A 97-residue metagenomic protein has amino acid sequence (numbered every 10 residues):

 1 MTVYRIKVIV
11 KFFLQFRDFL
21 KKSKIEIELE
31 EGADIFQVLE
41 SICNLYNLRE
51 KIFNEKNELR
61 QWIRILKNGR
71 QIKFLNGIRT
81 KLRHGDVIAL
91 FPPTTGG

Functional and structural regions predicted by a protein language model:
M1-G96: Ubiquitin-like/PB1-type beta-grasp interaction modules and other compact soluble beta-rich domains
